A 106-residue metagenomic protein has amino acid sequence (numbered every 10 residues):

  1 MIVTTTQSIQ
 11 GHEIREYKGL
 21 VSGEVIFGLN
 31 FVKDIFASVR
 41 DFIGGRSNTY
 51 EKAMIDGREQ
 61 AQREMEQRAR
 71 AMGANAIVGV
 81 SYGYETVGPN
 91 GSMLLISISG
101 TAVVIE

Functional and structural regions predicted by a protein language model:
M1-K33, A71-N75, T86-G88, S92-E106: N-terminal presequence-like segments and the immediate start of the first folded domain
V21, F31-S81: Short, well-ordered alpha-helical segments
